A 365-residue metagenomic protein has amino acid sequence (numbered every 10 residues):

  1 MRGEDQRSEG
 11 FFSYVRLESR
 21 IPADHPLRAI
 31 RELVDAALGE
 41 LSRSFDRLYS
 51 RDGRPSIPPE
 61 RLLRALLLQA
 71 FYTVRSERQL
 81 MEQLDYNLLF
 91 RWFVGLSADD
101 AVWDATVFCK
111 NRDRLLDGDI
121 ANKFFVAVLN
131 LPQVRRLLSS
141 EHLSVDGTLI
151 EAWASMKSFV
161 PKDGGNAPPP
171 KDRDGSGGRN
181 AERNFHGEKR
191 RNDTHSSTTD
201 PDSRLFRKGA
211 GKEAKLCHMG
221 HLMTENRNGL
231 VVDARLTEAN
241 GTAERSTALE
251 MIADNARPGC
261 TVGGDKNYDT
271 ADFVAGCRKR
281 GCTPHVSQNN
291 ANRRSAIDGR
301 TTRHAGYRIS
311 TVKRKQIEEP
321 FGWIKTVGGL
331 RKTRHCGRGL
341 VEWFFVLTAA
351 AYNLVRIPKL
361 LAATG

Functional and structural regions predicted by a protein language model:
M1-A36, R179, R183, I357-G365: Charged, often Cys/His-bearing segments associated with DNA-binding zinc-finger transcription factors
P22, P26, G53-R61, S76 (+10 more regions): Secondary-structure capping and boundary motifs in well-ordered enzyme cores
A23-L67, Y72-T73: Basic, short loop/linker segments at the boundary and entry of helix-turn-helix/winged-helix-like folds
S56-P59, L67-Q79, F93, S97-A98 (+2 more regions): Composition-driven recognition of low-complexity segments enriched in small/aliphatic/hydroxylated residues
Q79-R91: DNA-recognition alpha helix
D85, G95-R278, S287-N289, Y352: Polybasic low-complexity intrinsically disordered regions
G164-P168, R173-F185, K266-G339: Helix-centered, glycine/charged polyanion-binding patches within enzymatic domains that contact phosphate-containing
G328-G365: C-terminal extensions of enzymes
